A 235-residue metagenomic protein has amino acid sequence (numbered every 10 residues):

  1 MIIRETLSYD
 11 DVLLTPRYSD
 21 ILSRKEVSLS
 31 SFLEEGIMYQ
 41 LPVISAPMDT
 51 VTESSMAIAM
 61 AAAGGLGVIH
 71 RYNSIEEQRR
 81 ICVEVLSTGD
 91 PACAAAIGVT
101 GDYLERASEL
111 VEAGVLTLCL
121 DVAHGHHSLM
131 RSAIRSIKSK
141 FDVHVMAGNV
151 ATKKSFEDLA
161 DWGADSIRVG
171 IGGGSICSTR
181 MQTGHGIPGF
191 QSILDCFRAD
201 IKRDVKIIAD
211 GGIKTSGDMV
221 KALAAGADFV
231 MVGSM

Functional and structural regions predicted by a protein language model:
M1-V43: An N-cap/entry alpha-helix motif that binds or orients negatively charged groups
I3, V12, V51-D210, K214-M235: Alpha/beta enzyme core
I37-Q40, M48, T52: Generic, well-ordered alpha-helical segments
V43-A46, G67: Non-catalytic, soluble scaffold/interaction modules
